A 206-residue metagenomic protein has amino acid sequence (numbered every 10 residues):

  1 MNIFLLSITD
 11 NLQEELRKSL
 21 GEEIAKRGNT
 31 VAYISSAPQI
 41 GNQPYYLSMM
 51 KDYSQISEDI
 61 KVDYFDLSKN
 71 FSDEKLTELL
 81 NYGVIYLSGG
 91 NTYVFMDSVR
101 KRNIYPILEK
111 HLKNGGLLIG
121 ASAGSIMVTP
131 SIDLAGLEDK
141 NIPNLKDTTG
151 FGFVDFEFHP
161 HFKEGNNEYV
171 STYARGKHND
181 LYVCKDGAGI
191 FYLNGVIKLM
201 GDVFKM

Functional and structural regions predicted by a protein language model:
M1-V84, S88: N-terminal beta1-alpha1 cap of cysteine-dependent amidohydrolase-like domains
F4, L118-I119: Structural detector of well-ordered beta-strand residues that form the stable sheet scaffold of enzyme domains
Q13, G41, F95-M96, T129: Glycine/Thr-rich phosphate-binding loops of Rossmann-like dinucleotide-binding domains
N81, S88, M96-L117, G124-M206: Active-site-adjacent pocket-lining segments in enzyme domains
T92: Conserved Motif II region of HX4D acyltransferases
